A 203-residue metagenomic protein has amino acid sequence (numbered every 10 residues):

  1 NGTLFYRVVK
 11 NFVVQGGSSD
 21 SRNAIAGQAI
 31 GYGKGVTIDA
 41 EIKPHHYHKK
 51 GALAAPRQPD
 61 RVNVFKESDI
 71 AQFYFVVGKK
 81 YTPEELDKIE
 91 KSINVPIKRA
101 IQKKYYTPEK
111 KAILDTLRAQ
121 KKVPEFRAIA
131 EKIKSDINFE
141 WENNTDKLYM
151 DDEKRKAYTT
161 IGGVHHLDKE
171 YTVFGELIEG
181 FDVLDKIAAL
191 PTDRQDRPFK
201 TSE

Functional and structural regions predicted by a protein language model:
N1-E203: Cyclophilin-like peptidyl-prolyl cis-trans isomerases
